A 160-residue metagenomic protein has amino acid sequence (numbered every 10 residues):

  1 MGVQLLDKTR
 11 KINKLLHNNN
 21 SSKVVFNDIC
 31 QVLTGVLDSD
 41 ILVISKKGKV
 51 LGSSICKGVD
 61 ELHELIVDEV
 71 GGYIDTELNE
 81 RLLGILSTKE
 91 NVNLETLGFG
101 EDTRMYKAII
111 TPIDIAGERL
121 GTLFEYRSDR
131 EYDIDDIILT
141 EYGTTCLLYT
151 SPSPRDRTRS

Functional and structural regions predicted by a protein language model:
G2-R104: Structured interaction and signal-relay segments at domain junctions
V43, P112-I113: Hydrophobic beta-strand positions
D102-P112: A short beta-strand signature within small-molecule sensing/ligand-binding domains used in signal transduction
I113-L123: Short hydrophobic/glycine-rich mini-motifs in sensory/regulatory modules that couple input to downstream signaling
Y126-I138: Regulatory loop-to-helix N-cap segments in sensory/regulatory domains that couple ligand/signal detection
E141-T145: Allosteric cytosolic regulatory segments
Y149-P154, T158: Conserved small/polar residues in nucleotide/adenosyl-binding loops
